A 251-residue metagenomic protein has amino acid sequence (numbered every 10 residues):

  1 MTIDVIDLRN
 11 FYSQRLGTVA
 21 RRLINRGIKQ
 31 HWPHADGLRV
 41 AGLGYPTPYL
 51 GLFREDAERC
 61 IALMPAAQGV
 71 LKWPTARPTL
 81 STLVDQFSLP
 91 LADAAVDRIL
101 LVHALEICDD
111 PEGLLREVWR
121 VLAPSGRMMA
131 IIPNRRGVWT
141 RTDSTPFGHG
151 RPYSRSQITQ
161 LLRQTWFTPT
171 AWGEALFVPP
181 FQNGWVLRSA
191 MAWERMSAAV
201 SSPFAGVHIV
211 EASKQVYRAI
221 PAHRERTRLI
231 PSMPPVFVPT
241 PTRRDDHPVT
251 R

Functional and structural regions predicted by a protein language model:
M1-H34: Class I SAM-dependent methyltransferase Rossmann-like catalytic core, especially the SAM/SAH-binding loop
R26, H31-L89: Class I SAM-dependent methyltransferase SAM/SAH-binding core
I99-L100: Hydrophobic beta-strand segment of the Class I
E112-R127: A short glycine-rich, Lys/Arg-flanked "PGG" loop and its adjoining helix->strand segment in the class I
R127-Y153: Conserved class I S-adenosyl-L-methionine
G148-W172, L176, H208: Short alpha-helix
T170-R195, P203-A205: Conserved catalytic loop of SAM-dependent methyltransferase domains
W193-R251: C-terminal lobe and adjacent flexible extensions of AdoMet/dcAdoMet transferase-like proteins
